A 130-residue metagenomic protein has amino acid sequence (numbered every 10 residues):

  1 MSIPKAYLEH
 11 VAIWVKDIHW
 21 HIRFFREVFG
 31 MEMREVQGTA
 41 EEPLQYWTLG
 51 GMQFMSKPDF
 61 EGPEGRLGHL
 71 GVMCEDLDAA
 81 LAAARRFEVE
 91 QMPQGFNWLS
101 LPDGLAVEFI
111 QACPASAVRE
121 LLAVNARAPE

Functional and structural regions predicted by a protein language model:
M1-P4, R34-E35, A82-E130: Vicinal oxygen chelate
S2-A6, A12-Q53, A79: Core segments of cupin and vicinal oxygen chelate
Y7-D17, Q45-Y46, D59-R85, G95-L101 (+1 more regions): Vicinal oxygen chelate
E9, E27, E32-E35, E41-E42 (+6 more regions): Glutamate identity and glutamate-enriched acidic tracts
M31-R66, L99-P114: Conserved short beta-strand elements that form part of the metal-binding/catalytic scaffold of enzyme active sites
